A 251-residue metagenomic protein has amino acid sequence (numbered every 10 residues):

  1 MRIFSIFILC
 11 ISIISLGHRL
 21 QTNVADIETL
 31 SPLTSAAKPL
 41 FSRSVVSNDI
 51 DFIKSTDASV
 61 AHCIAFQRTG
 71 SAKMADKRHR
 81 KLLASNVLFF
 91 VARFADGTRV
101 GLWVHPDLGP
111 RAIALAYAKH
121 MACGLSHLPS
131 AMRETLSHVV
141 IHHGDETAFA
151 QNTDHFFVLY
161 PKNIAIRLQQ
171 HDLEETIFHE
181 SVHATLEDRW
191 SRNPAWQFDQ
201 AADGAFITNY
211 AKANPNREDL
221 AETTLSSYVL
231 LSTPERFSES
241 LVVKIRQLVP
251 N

Functional and structural regions predicted by a protein language model:
M1-F4: Positively charged n-region of N-terminal signal peptides that target proteins for export
I11-A25: Bacterial Sec-dependent signal peptides at the C-terminal "C-region" and cleavage site
N23-T69: N-terminal module-boundary/linker segments of secreted carbohydrate-active enzymes
I50-F156: Auxiliary, metal-adjacent structural segments of Zn-dependent hydrolase domains
A148-D154, T185-Q200: A structural motif
Y160-I177: Short pre-active-site segment immediately N-terminal to the catalytic Zn-binding motif
E174-R189: Active-site recognition of the HExxH zinc-binding catalytic motif
D199-N251: Metalloprotease/metallohydrolase-associated module, dominated by Zn2+-dependent proteases
